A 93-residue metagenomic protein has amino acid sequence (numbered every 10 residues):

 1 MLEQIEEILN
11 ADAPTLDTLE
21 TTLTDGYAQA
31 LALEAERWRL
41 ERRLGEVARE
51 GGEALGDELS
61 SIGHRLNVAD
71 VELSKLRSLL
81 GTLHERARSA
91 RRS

Functional and structural regions predicted by a protein language model:
M1-T22: Short, charge-rich amphipathic alpha-helices with coiled-coil/heptad character
I5-N10, L31-G63: Short E/K-rich amphipathic alpha-helical oligomerization segments
L9-D12, G26, A87-A90: Short, flexible helical or helix-coil boundary motifs
T18, T22-D25, E58-S61, R65-V68: Non-transmembrane, amphipathic alpha-helical segments
L19, G26, A30-L33, R37-V47 (+3 more regions): Non-transmembrane amphipathic alpha-helical segments
I62-A90: Amphipathic alpha-helical coiled-coil segments
